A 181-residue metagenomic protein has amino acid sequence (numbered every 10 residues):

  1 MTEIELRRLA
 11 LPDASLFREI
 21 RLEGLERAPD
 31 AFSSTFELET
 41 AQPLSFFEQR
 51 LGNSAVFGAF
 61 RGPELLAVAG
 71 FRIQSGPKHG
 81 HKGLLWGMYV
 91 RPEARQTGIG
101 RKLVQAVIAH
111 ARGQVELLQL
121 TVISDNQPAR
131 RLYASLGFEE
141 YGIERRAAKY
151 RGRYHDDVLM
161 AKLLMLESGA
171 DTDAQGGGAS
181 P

Functional and structural regions predicted by a protein language model:
T2-E3, L9, R153-P181: Terminal substrate-recognition subdomain of acyl/acetyltransferases
L11-E19, E23-E93, V104-A106, H110 (+2 more regions): Acetyl-CoA-dependent GNAT
K78, G87, R91-Q105, I123-R131 (+1 more regions): Conserved glycine-rich acetyl-CoA-binding loop
A111-T121: Conserved GNAT acetyl-CoA-binding A-motif
L120-R130, A147-R153: Conserved beta-strand-loop-alpha-helix junction that forms the acyl-donor binding cleft
A134-E144: Conserved acetyl-CoA-binding loop of GNAT-fold acetyltransferases
